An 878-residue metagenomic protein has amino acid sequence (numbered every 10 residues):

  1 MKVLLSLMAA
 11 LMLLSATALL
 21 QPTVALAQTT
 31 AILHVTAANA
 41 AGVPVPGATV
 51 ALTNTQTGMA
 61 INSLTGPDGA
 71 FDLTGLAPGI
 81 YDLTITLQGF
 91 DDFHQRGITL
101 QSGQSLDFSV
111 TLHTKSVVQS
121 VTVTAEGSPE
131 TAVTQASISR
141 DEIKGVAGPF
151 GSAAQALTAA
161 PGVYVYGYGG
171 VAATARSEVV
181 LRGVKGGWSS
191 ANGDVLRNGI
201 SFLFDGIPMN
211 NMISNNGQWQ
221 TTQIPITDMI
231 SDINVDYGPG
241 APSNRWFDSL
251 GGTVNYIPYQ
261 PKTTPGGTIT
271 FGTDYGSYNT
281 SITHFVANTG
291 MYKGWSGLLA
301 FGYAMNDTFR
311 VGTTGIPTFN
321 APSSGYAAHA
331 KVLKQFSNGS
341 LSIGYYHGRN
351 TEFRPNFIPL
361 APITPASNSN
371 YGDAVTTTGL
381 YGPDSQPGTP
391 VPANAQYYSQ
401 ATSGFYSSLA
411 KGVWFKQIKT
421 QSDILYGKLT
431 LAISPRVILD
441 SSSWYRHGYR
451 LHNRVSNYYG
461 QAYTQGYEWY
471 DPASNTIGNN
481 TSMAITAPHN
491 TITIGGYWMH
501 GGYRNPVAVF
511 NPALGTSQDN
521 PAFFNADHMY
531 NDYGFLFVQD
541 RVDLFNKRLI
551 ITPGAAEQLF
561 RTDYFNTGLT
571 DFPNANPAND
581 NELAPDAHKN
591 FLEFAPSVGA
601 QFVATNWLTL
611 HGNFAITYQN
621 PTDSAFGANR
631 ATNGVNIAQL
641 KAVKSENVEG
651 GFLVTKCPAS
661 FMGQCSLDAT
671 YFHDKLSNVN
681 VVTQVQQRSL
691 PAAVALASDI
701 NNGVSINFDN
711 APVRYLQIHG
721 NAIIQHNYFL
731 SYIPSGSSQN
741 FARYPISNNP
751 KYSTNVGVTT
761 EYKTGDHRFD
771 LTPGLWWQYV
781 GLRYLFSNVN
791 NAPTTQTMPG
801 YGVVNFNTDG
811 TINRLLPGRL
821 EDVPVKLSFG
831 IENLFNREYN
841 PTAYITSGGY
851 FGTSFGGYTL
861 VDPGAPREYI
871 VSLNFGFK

Functional and structural regions predicted by a protein language model:
H34, A38-V43, A48-Q56, T86-D91 (+2 more regions): Short, acidic, small-residue-rich periplasmic hinge/interaction motif at the N-terminus of Gram-negative outer-membrane
T74, G199-I200, G206-Y237, I358: Short acidic/polar hinge/loop motifs at secondary-structure boundaries that mediate gating or recognition
D107-V110, A153, S177-V180, I200-L203 (+4 more regions): N-terminal periplasmic accessory domains that precede and gate Gram-negative outer-membrane beta-barrel machines
P149-P208: Extracytoplasmic beta-strand/coil segments of soluble accessory domains associated with Gram-negative outer-membrane
Y275-N306, R310-T389, K416-I438, A556: Transmembrane beta-barrel wall of Gram-negative outer-membrane proteins
A432, I438-W444, R450-L451, T609-A615 (+5 more regions): Membrane-embedded beta-barrel scaffold of Gram-negative outer-membrane proteins
Y618, Q778-F786, T811-K878: C-terminal beta-signal and adjacent terminal beta-strands/loops of Gram-negative outer-membrane beta-barrel proteins
Q664-K675, A692-S787, S872-G876: Gram-negative outer-membrane beta-barrel transporters
